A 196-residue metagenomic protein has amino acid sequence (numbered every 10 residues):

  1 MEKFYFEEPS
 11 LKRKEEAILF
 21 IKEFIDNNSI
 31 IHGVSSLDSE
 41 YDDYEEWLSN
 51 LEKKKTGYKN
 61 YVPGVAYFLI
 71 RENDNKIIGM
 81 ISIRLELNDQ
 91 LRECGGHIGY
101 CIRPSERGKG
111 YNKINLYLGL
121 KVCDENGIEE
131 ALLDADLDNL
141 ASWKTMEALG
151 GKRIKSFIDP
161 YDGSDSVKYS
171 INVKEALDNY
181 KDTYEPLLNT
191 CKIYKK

Functional and structural regions predicted by a protein language model:
M1-H97, G163-K196: GNAT-family acyltransferases
E16, N115, A141: Charged catalytic carboxylate motif
G99-I102, G108-K121, K144-A148: Conserved acetyl-CoA-binding loop-helix of GNAT-fold acetyltransferases
R107, L133-W143: Conserved beta-strand-loop-alpha-helix junction that forms the acyl-donor binding cleft
G110, G127, N139: Conserved G/P- and acidic residue-centered "switch" motifs that form tight phosphate/ATP-binding loops in soluble
C123-A135: Conserved GNAT acetyl-CoA-binding A-motif
N126, A148-L149: Structural motif
D134-A135, G150-K168: Conserved catalytic-core motifs of GNAT/GCN5-like acyltransferases
